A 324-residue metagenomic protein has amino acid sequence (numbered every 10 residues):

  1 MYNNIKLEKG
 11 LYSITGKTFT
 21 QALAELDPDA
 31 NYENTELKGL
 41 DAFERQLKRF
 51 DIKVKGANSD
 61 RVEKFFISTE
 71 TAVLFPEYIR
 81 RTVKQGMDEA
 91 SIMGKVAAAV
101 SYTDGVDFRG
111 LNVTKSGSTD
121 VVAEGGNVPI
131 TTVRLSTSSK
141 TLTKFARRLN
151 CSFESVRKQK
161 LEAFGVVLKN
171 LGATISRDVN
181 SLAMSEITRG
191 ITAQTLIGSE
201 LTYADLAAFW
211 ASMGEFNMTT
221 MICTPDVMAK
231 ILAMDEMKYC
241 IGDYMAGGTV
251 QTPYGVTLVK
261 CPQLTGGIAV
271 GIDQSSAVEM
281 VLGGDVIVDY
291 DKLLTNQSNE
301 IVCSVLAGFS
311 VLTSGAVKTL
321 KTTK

Functional and structural regions predicted by a protein language model:
M1-T71: Intrinsically disordered, low-complexity terminal tails
L40, E236-K324: Sequence/fold signature of self-assembling virion shell proteins
D60-F145: Assembly/oligomerization interface modules of large self-assembling protein complexes
T119-D120, Q159-K160, K230-L232, S310-L312: Short helix/loop capping segments that flank catalytic or ligand/cofactor-binding pockets
V133-T137, Q159-E162, M221: Hydrophobic alpha-helical bundles in membrane proteins
R134-L135, D205-F209, D285-V288: Glycine-rich, charged/polar anion/phosphate-binding loops that engage phosphate groups from diverse ligands
K144-F216, T322-K324: Alpha-helical scaffold segments that mediate packing/assembly in large oligomeric complexes
R189-Y254, C261: Extended, solvent-exposed, turn-rich assembly/linker loops in the middle of proteins
